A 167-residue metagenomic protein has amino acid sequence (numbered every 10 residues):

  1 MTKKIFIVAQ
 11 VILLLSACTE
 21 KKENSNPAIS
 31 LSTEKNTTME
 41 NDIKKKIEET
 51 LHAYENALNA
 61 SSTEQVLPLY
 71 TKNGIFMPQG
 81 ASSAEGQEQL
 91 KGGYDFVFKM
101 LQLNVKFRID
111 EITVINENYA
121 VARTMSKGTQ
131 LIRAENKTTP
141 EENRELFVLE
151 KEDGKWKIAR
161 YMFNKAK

Functional and structural regions predicted by a protein language model:
M1-K4, K21: Positively charged n-region of N-terminal signal peptides that target proteins for export
I5-L13: Sec-dependent N-terminal signal peptides
L15-A17: C-terminal motif of bacterial Sec signal peptides marking the signal peptidase cleavage site
T19-K72: Short, low-complexity N-terminal intrinsically disordered segments enriched in polar/charged residues
K22-N26, E142-K167: Short beta-strand edge/turn micro-motifs at domain boundaries
Y54, V66-L67, G74, G86 (+3 more regions): Hydrophobic pocket/interface hotspot
I75-E85, F98-Q102, I115: A short gly/proline-enriched turn/hairpin at secondary-structure junctions
D95-A134: Surface-exposed, charged secondary-structure patches
